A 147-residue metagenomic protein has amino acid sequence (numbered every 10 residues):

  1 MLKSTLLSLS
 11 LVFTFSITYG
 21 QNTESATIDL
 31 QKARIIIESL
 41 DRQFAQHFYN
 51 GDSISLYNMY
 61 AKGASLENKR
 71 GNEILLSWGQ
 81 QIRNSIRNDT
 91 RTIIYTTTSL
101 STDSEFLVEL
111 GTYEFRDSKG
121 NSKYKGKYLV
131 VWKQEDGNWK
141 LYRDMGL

Functional and structural regions predicted by a protein language model:
M1-I28: Bacterial Sec-dependent N-terminal signal peptides
Y19-I54, N58: Short, low-complexity N-terminal intrinsically disordered segments enriched in polar/charged residues
D41, F48, D52, Y60-A64 (+3 more regions): Sec/Tat-exported extracytoplasmic proteins
F44, L56-Y57, A64, E109 (+1 more regions): Hydrophobic pocket/interface hotspot
Y57-R91: Short solvent-exposed beta->alpha transition segments
Y60, R70, S101, G111-Y113 (+1 more regions): A mature extracytoplasmic/lumenal domain signature
Q81-K119: Surface-exposed, charged secondary-structure patches
K125-L147: Short beta-strand edge/turn micro-motifs at domain boundaries
